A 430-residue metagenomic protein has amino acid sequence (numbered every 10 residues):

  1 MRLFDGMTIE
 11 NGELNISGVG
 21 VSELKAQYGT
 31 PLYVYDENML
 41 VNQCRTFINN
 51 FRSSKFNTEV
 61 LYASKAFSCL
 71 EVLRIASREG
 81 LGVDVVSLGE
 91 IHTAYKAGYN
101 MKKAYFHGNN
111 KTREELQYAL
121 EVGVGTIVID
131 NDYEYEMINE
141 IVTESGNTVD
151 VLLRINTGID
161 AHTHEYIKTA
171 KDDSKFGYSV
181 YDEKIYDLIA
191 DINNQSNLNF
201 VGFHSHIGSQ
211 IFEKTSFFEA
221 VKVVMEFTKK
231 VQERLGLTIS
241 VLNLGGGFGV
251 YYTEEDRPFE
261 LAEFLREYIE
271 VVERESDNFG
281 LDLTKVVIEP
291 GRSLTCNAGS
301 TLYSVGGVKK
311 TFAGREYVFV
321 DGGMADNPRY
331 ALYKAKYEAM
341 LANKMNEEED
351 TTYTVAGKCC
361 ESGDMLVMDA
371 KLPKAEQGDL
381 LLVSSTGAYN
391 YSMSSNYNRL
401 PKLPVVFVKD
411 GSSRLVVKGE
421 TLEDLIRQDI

Functional and structural regions predicted by a protein language model:
M1-D150, Y186, A190, N194-N199 (+1 more regions): A charged N-terminal "starter" segment
R2-L3, G158-S304, K409: Active-site loop/helix belt of alpha/beta enzymes
M7, L14, F176-Y178, V355 (+2 more regions): Short clusters of hydrophobic/aromatic residues that line enzyme substrate/ligand-binding pockets
A63, D150-N156, H204-H206, N243-G245 (+2 more regions): Short beta-strand segments
A66-S68, G89-E90, N110-T112, N131-Y133 (+6 more regions): Active-site-proximal loop/turn and secondary-structure-junction residues that shape catalytic pockets, frequently
L73, K96, L116-E121, I138-I141 (+6 more regions): Short acidic, glycine/serine/threonine-rich loops at helix termini
R154, S174-E183, K309-Y317: Acidic, His- and aromatic-enriched active-site or binding-groove loops in soluble protein domains that engage sugars
E273, L281-I430: Charged (often Lys/Glu-rich) extended helix/loop segments that serve as interaction or gating elements
